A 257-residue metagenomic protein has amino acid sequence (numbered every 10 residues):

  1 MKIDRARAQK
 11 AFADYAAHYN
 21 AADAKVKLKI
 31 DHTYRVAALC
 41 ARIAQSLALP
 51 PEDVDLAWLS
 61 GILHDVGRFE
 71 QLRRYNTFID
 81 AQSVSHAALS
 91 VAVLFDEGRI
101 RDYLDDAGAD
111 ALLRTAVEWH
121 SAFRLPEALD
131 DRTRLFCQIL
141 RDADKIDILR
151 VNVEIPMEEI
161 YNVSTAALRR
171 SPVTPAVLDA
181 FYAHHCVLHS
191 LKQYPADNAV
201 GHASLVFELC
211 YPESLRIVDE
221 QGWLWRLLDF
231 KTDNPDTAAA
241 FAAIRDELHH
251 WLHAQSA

Functional and structural regions predicted by a protein language model:
M1-A8: Acidic, low-complexity proline/glycine-rich segments
K2, A24-I30, Y34, A38 (+4 more regions): Divalent metal-dependent phosphate-bond-processing catalytic cores, especially two-metal-ion Mg2+/Mn2+ enzymes that act
Q9-R35, F69-D80: Active-site flanking loop/helix segments enriched in acidic
A13-A17, A38-A41, G67, F95 (+1 more regions): Amphipathic, well-packed alpha-helical segments that form the structural scaffold of globular domains
R35-I43, V84-R99: An active-site-proximal "capping" alpha-helix that borders the catalytic cofactor pocket
A48-L59, I100-E118, R132-I139: Acidic/histidine metal-binding catalytic segments
V54-I79, S90, L112-F123: His-Asp-centered metal-binding catalytic motifs of divalent-metal-dependent phosphohydrolases/nucleases
R73-A88, E158-N162: Post-HEXXH active-site segment of zinc metalloproteases
